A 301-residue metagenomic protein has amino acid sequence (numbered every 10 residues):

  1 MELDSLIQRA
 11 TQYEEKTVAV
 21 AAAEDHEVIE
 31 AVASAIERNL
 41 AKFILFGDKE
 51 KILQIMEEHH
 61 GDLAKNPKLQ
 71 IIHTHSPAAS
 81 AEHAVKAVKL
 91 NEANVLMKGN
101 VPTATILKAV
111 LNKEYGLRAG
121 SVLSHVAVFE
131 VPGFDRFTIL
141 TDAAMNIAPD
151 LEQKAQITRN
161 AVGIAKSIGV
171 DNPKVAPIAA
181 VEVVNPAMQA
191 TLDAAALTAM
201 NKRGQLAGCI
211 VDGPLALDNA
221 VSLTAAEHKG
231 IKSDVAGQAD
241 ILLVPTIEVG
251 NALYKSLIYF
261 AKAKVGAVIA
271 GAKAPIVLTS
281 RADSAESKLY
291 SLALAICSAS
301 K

Functional and structural regions predicted by a protein language model:
M1-V235, D240-V244, V249-K301: Anion-binding alpha/beta catalytic cores of soluble intermediary-metabolism enzymes, centered on
